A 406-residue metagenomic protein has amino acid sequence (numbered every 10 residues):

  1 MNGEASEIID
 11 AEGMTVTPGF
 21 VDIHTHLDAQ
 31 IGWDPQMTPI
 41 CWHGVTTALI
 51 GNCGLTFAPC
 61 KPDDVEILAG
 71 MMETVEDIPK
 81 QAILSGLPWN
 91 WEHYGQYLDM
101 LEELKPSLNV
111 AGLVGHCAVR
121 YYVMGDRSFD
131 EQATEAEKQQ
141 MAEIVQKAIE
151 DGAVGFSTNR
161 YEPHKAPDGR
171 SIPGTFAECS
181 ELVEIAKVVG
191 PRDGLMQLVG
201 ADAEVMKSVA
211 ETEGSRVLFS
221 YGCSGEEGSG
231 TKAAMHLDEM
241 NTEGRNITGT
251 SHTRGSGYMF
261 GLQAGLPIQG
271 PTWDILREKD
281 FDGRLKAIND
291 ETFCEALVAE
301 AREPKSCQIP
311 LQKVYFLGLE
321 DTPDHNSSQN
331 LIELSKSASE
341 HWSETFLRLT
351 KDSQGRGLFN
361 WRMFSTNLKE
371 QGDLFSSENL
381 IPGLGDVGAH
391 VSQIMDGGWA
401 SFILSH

Functional and structural regions predicted by a protein language model:
M1-G19: Histidine-rich, glycine-flanked metal-binding segment
E7, G19-V21, I247, G383: Residue-level marker for buried hydrophobic side chains located in beta-strands that build the well-ordered beta-sheet
T15-M37: Di-metal (Zn2+ and/or Mg2+/Mn2+) metal-binding site signature of metallo-dependent hydrolases with the MBL/beta-CASP
T25, V45, C53, S251 (+1 more regions): Active-site metal-binding loops of divalent metal-dependent hydrolases
H26-A29, C53-T56, C223-G225: Acidic, glycine-rich active-site loops and adjacent beta-strand->loop/helix elements that engage anionic groups
W33-G155, P191: Divalent-metal coordination cores built from histidine and acidic residues
V45, D193-G194, S215, R245: A short helix->loop->beta-strand "cap" motif at the edges of active sites that frequently abuts
Y97-L101, S107-N109, L113-D126, E131-E135 (+4 more regions): Active-site neighborhoods of metal-dependent hydrolases
